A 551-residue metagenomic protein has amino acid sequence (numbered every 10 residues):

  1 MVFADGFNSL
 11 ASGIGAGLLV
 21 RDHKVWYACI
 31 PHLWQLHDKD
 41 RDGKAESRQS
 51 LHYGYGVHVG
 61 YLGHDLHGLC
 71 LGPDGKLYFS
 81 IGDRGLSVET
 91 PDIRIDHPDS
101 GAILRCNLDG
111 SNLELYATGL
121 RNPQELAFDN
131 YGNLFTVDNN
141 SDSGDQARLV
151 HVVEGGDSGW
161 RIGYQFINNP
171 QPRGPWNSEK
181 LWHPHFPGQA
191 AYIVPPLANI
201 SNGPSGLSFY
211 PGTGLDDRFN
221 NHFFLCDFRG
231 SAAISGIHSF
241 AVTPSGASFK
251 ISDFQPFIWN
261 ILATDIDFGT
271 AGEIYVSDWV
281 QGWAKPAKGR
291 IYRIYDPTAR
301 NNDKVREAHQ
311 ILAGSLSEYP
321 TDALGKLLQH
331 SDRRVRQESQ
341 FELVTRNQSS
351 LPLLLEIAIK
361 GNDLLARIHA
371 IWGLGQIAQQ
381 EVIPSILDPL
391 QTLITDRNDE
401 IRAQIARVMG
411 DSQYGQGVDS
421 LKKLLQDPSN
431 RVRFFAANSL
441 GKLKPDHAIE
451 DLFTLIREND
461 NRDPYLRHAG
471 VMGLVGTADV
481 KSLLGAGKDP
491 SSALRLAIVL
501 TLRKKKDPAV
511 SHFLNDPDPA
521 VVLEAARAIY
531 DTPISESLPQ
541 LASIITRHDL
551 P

Functional and structural regions predicted by a protein language model:
M1-A323, V344: Beta-propeller domains with acidic blade repeats across secreted/periplasmic ectodomains and cytosolic WD/CNH propellers
I93, Y116, N139, I193-A198 (+15 more regions): Hydrophobic alpha-helical scaffolding
D267-G272, S317-E318, L328-R346, W372-Q379 (+1 more regions): C-terminal substrate/ligand-recognition segments
S317-K326, N347-I359, Q379-T395, Q413-Q426 (+4 more regions): Amphipathic alpha-helical scaffolding segments comprising HEAT/armadillo-like alpha-solenoid repeats
G325, Q340, L355, I371 (+10 more regions): Hydrophobic core positions within HEAT/HEAT-like alpha-solenoid repeats
R333-R334, D363-L365, D399-E400, G415 (+6 more regions): Alpha-helix N-cap/helix-start positions at coil->helix boundaries
R336-Q337, L365-I368, A403-Q404, D419 (+4 more regions): Alpha-solenoid HEAT/ARM repeat scaffold
E342-T345, G373-Q376, V408-D411, G415 (+4 more regions): Core register positions within helices of long alpha-helical scaffolds
